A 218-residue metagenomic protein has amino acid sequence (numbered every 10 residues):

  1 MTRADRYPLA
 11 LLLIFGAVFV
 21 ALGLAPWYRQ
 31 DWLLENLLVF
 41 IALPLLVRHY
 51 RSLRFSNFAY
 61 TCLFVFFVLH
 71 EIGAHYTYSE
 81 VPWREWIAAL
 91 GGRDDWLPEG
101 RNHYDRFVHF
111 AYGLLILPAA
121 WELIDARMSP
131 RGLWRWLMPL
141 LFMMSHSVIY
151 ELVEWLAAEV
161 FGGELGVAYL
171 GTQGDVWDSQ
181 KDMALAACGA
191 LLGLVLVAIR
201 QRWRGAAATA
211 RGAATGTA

Functional and structural regions predicted by a protein language model:
M1-L13: N-terminal membrane topogenic signal
A21-L33, P44-R54: Short, hydrophobic transmembrane alpha-helix segments
L22, L63-G73, P118, F142-E154 (+1 more regions): Alpha-helical transmembrane segments of multi-pass membrane proteins
R29-W32, Y104, S147-A187: Interfacial helix-loop-helix junctions of multi-pass membrane proteins
D31-L38, E99-A120, V176-C188: Membrane-interface loop-to-helix entry segments
I41-Y50, A111-M128, E159-G163, A184-R200: Membrane-interfacial alpha-helical segments at the cytosolic side of multi-pass membrane proteins
P44-V68, W121-D125, S129-H146: Interfacial segments of alpha-helical transmembrane regions
H75-F107, L156, V160-G174: Extracytosolic (periplasmic/ER-lumenal) interhelical loops and adjacent juxtamembrane/interface segments of multi-pass
